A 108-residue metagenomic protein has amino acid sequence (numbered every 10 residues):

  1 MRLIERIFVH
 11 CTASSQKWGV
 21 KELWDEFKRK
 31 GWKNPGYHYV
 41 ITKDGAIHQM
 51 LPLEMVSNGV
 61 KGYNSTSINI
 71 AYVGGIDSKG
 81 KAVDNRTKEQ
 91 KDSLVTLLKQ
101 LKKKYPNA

Functional and structural regions predicted by a protein language model:
M1-A108: Active-site-adjacent loop/helix surface patches within enzyme catalytic domains that shape the substrate-binding cleft
